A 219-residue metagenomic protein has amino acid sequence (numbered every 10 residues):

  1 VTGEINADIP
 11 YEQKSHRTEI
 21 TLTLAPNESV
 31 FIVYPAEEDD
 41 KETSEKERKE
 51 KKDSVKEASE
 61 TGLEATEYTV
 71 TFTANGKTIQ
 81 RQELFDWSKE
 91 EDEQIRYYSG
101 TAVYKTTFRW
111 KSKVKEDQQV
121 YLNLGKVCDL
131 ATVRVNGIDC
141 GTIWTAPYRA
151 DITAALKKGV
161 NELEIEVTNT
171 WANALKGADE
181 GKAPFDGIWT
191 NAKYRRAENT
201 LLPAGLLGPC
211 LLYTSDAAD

Functional and structural regions predicted by a protein language model:
V1-T101, R109-K115, I152: Carbohydrate-binding surfaces of carbohydrate-active enzymes
S29-V30, V120, K158-D179: Short, well-structured beta-strand segments enriched in hydrophobic/aromatic residues within extracellular or lumenal
E38-E64, N169-L212: Glycine/proline-rich low-complexity spacer/linker segments in large multi-domain proteins
F108, V114-N136, L163-V167: Aromatic-lined ligand-binding clefts that engage carbohydrates, nucleic acids, or primary amines
P147-A150: Short, surface-exposed beta-strand/beta-hairpin micro-motifs centered on an aromatic residue
Y213-D219: Conserved small/polar residues in nucleotide/adenosyl-binding loops
